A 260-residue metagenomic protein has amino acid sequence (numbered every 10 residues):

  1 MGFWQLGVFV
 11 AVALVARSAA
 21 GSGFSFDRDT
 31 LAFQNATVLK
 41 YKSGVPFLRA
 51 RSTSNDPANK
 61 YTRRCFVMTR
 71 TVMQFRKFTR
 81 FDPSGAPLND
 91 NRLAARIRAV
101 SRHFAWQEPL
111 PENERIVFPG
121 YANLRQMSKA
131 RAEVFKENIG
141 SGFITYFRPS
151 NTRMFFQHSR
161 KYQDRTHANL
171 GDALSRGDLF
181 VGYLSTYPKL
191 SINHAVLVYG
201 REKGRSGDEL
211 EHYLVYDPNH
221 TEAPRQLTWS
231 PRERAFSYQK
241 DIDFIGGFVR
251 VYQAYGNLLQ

Functional and structural regions predicted by a protein language model:
M1-G7: Bacterial N-terminal signal peptides that target proteins for export
G7-L14: Bacterial N-terminal signal peptides
A16-S18: N-terminal signal peptide c-region/cleavage motif recognized by signal peptidases
G21-S22, K189-N193, E202-Q260: Cys-His-centered catalytic/binding microenvironment captured across papain-like cysteine peptidases and homologous
G23-R160: Cysteine-nucleophile protease catalytic domains, especially the papain-like/related folds used in DUB/UBL proteases
R64-F66, L179, N193-V196, L210-H212: Extracellular structured ligand-interaction cores
H158-R205: Active-site-adjacent substructure of cysteine-protease-like catalytic cores
